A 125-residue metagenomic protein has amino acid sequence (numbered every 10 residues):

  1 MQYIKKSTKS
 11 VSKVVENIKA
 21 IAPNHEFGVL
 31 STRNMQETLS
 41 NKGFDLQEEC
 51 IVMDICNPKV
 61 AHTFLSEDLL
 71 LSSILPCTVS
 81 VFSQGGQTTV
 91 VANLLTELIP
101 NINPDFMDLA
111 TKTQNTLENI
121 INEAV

Functional and structural regions predicted by a protein language model:
M1-V29: Terminal, regulation- and interaction-focused segments at domain boundaries
K9, N57, L94-T96: Non-catalytic surface loops within mature trypsin-like serine protease
V14, I18, S31, M35 (+3 more regions): Amphipathic alpha-helical interface surfaces
A22, S73-G86, A124-V125: Short secondary-structure transition/capping segments
N34-S80: Compact, glycine-rich, soluble single-domain proteins
C77-N103: Beta-strand/loop substructures that line and gate deep hydrophobic ligand-binding cavities in soluble
N101-V125: Well-ordered alpha/beta subsegment
